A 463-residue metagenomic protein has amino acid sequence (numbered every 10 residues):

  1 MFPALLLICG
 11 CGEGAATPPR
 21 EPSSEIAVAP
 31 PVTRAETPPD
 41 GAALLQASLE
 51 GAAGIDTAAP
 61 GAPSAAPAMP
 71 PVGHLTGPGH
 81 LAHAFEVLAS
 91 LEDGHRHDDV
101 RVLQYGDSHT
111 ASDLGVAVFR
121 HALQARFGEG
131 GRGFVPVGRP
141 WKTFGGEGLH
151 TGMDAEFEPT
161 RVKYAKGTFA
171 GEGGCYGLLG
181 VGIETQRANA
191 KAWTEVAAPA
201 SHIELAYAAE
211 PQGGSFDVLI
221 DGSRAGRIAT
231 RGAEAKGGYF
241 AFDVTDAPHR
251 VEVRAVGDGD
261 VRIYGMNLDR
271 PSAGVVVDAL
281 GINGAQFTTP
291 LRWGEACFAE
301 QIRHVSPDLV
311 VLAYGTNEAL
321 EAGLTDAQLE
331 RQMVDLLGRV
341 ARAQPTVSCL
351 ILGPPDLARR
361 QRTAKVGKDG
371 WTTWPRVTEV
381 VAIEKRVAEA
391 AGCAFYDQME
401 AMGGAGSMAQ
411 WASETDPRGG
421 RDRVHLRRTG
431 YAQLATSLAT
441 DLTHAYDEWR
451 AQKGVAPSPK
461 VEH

Functional and structural regions predicted by a protein language model:
M1-C9: Sec-dependent bacterial lipoprotein signal peptides
G10-A15: Bacterial signal peptide processing site
T17-A59: Post-signal peptide N-terminal segment of mature Sec-exported envelope proteins
L44-Q104, E158-A188: Membrane/wall-proximal cationic-aromatic binding patches
T76-E92, P290-H304, R331-R339, E379-V381 (+1 more regions): Alpha-helical scaffolding within the catalytic cores of extracellular/periplasmic polymer-degrading hydrolases
R101, H109-V334, H425: Conserved SGNH/GDSL esterase-like catalytic core that processes O-acyl groups on lipids and polysaccharides
E295, D356-H463: Catalytic His-Asp segment of secreted/periplasmic serine-dependent ester chemistry enzymes
L309-G315, E330-A341, S348-R359, V380: Conserved, well-ordered alpha-helix/loop/beta-strand core segments that scaffold catalytic motifs
